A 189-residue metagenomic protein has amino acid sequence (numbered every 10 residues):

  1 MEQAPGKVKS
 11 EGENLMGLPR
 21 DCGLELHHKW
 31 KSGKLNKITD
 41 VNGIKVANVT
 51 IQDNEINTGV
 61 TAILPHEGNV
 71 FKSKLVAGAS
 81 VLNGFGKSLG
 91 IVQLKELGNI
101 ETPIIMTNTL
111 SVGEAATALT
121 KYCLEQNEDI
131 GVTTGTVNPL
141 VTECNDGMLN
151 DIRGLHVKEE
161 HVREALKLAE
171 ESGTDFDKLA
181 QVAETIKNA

Functional and structural regions predicted by a protein language model:
Q3: Cationic, low-complexity basic patches in intrinsically disordered or flexible, solvent-exposed regions
V8-S10: N-terminal cationic leader/targeting segments used for protein routing and processing
G12-A189: Alpha/propeptide regions of enzymes that mature by internal proteolysis
